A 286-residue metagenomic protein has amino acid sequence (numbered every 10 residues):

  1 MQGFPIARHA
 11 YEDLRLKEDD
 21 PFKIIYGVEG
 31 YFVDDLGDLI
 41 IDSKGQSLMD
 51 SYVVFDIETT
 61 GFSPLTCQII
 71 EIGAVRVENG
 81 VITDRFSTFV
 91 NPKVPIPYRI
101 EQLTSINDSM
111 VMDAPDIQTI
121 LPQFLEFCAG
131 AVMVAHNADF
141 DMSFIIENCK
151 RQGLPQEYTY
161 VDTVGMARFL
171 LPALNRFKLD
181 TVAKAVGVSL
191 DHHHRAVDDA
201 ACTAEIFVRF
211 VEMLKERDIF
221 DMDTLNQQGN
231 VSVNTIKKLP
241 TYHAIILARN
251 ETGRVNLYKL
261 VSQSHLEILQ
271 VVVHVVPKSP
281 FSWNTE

Functional and structural regions predicted by a protein language model:
M1-E58, V75-E78, I82, K93 (+4 more regions): Phosphodiester-processing cores and adjacent nucleic acid-binding clamps
E58-L65: Short acidic, Gly/Ser-rich segments with clustered Asp/Glu that frequently serve as metal-coordination loops in enzyme
Q68-I70: Short coil-to-beta strand junction motifs in C2/discoidin
R85-S87: Residue-level detector of high-confidence beta-strand sites
F89-N91: Short beta-strand edge segments in extracellular beta-sheet folds
D113-I117: A conditional alpha-helix N-cap/helix-loop micro-motif detector
